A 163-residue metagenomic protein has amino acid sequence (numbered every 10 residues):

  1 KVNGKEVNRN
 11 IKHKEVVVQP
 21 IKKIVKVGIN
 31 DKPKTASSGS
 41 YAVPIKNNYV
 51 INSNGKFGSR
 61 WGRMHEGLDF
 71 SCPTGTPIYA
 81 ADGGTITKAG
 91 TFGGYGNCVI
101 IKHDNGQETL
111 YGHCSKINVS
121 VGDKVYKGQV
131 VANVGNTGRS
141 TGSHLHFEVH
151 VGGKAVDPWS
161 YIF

Functional and structural regions predicted by a protein language model:
K1-K46, N54-K56: Well-ordered beta-sheet/strand-loop patches within structured domains
K5, T76, N105-E108, K154: Short acidic/polar mixed-charge low-complexity motifs
N10-I11, G90, G112, W159: Short linear motifs in exposed loops
H13, V18, A36, Y41-A42 (+3 more regions): Acidic, glycine-rich catalytic/binding loops that coordinate metals and/or anionic ligands
K14, N54, A89-G90, I117 (+1 more regions): Residue-level recognition of beta-strand microenvironments
D31-N97, K127, V156: Surface-exposed, glycine-biased beta-strand/turn segments
H65, A80-N118, S143-V151: Zn2+-dependent peptidoglycan hydrolase active-site motif and core
F70, C98-I101, Y126-G138: Short hydrophobic beta/alpha edge segments that flank linear recognition/processing sites
